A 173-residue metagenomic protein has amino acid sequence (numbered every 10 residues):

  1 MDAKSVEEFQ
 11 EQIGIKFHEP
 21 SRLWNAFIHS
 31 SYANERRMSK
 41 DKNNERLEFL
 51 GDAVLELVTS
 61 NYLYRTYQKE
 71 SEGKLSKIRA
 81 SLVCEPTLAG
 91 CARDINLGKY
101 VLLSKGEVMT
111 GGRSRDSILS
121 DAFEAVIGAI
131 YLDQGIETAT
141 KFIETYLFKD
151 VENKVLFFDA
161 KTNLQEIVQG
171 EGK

Functional and structural regions predicted by a protein language model:
M1-K173: Double-stranded RNA-binding/processing signature
